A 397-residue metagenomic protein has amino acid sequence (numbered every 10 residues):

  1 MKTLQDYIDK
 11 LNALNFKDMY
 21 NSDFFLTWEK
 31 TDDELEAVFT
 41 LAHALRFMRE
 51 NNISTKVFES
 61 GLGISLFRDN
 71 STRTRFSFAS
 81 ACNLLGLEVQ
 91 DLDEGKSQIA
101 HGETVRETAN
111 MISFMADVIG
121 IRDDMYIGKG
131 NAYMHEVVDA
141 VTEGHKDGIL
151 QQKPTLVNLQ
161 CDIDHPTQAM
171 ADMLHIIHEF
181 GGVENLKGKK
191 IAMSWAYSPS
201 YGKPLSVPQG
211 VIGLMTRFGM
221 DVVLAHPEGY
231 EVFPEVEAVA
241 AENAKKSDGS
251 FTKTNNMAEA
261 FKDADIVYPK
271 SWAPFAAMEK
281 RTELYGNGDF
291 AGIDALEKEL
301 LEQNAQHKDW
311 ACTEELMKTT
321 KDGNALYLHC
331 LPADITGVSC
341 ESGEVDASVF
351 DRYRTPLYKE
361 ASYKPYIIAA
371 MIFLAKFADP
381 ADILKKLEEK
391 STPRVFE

Functional and structural regions predicted by a protein language model:
M1-F76, S80: Positively charged, low-complexity intrinsically disordered leader regions
K56-I177, I335: Phosphate/diphosphate ligand-binding glycine-rich loop within oxidoreductases
R68-S80, I177-A291: Glycine-rich phosphate/diphosphate-binding loop of Rossmann-like nucleotide-binding domains
D147-P154, M220, T319-L328: A short helix->loop->beta-strand "cap" motif at the edges of active sites that frequently abuts
N185-K187, T216, E315-N324, R352: Short, conserved loop/helix-junction motifs that constitute active-site signature segments in enzyme catalytic cores
E242-D346: Rossmann-like adenosine-cofactor binding region
T320-E397: Adenosine-phosphate binding glycine-rich loop
